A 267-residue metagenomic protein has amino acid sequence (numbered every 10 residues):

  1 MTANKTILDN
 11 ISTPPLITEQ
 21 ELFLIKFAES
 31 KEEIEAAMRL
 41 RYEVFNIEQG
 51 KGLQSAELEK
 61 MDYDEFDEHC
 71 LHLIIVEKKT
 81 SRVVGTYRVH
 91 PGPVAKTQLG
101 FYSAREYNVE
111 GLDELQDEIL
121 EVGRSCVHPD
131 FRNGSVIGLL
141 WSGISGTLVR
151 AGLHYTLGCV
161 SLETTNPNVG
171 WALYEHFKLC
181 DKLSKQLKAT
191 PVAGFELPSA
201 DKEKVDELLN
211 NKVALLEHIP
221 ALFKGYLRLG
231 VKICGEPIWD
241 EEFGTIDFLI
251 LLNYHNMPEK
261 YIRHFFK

Functional and structural regions predicted by a protein language model:
M1-Q20: Short acidic N-proximal helix/loop "leader" segments that mark the beginning of a domain or an inter-domain linker
K5-I7, I25-F27, F223: Intrinsically disordered, low-complexity linear regions
P14-V84, R88-V94: Short amphipathic alpha-helix that is part of the acyltransferase structural core
L73, V122, I250-L252: A structural signal for short, well-ordered beta-strand segments
K78-T80, D130-F131, Y254-M257: Short loop segments at secondary-structure junctions
G92-K232, P237-W239, F243-D247: Acyl-donor binding region in acyl/amide transferases
G244-N256: C-terminal "cap" of GNAT-fold acetyltransferases
P258, I262-R263: Long, contiguous binding/interaction regions
